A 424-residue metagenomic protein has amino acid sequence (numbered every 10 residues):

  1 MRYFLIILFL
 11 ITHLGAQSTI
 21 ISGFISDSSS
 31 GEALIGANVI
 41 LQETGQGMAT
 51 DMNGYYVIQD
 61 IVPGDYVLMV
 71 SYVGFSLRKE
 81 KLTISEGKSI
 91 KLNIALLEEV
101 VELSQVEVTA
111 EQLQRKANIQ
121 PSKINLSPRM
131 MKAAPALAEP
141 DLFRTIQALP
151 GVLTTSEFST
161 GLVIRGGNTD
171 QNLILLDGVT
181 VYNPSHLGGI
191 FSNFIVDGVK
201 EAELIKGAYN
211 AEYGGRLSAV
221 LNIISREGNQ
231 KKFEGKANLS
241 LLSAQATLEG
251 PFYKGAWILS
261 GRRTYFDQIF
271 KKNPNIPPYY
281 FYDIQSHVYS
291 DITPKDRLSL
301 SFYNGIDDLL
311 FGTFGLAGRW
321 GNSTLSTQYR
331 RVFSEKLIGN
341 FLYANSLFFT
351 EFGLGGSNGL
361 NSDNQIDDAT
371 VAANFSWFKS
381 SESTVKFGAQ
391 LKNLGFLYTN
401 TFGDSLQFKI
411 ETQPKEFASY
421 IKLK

Functional and structural regions predicted by a protein language model:
S26-S30, A37-Q42, S71-F75, S85-P135 (+3 more regions): Short, acidic, small-residue-rich periplasmic hinge/interaction motif at the N-terminus of Gram-negative outer-membrane
T44-Y55: Short, acidic Ser/Thr/Gly-rich low-complexity loop/linker segments typical of extracellular and cell-surface proteins
V57-D60, A133, V179-K206, P274-Y279: Short acidic/polar hinge/loop motifs at secondary-structure boundaries that mediate gating or recognition
I90-I94, L142-T145, T160-L162, G189-I195 (+2 more regions): N-terminal periplasmic accessory domains that precede and gate Gram-negative outer-membrane beta-barrel machines
A134-L137, F143-N183, K200: Extracytoplasmic beta-strand/coil segments of soluble accessory domains associated with Gram-negative outer-membrane
T160, L217-A219, F233-G235, L242-A246 (+4 more regions): Hydrophobic, lipid-facing positions within transmembrane beta-strands of outer-membrane proteins
N229-K231, P251-N322, T350-E351: Periplasmic-side early beta-strands and strand-to-turn transitions of outer-membrane beta-barrels
Y289-I306, R319-K424: Face-selective signature of the C-terminal outer-membrane beta-barrel domain
